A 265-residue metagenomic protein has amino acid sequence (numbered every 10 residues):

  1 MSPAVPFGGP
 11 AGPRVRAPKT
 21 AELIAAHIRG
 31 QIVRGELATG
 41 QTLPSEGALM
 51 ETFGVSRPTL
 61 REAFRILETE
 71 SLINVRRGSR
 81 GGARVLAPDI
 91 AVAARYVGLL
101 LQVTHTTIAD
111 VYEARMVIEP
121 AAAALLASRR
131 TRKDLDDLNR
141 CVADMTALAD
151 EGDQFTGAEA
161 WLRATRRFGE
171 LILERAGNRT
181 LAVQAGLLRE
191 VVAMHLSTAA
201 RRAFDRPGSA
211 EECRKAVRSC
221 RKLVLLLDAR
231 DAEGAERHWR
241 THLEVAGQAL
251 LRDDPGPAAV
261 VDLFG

Functional and structural regions predicted by a protein language model:
M1-I118, A124, S128, G256-V260 (+1 more regions): Short linear motifs at protein or domain termini
Q102-A109, F155, E159, P207-A210: Short, solvent-exposed segments of well-ordered alpha helices
V111, R115-R201, S219-L225, G234-Q248: Conserved amphipathic alpha-helical segments that form helical-bundle/coiled-coil interaction surfaces
G208-C213, R218-K222, E236-G265: C-terminal-biased regions
